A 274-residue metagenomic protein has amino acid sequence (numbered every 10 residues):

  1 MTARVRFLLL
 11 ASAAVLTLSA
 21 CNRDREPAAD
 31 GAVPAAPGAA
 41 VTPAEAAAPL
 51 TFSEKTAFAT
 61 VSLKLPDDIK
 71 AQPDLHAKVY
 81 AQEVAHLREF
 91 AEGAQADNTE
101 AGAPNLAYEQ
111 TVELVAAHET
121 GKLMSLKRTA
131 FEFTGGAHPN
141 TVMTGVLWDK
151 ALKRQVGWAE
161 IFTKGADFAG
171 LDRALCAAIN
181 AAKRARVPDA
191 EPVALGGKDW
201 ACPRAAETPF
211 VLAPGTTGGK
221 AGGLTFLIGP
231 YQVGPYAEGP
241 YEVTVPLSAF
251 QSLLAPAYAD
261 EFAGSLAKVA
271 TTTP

Functional and structural regions predicted by a protein language model:
M1-L9: Bacterial N-terminal signal peptides that target proteins for export
S12-V15: Alpha-helical transmembrane segments
T17-A20: C-terminal motif of bacterial Sec signal peptides marking the signal peptidase cleavage site
N22-P274: Compositionally biased intrinsically disordered regions enriched in Thr/Gly
